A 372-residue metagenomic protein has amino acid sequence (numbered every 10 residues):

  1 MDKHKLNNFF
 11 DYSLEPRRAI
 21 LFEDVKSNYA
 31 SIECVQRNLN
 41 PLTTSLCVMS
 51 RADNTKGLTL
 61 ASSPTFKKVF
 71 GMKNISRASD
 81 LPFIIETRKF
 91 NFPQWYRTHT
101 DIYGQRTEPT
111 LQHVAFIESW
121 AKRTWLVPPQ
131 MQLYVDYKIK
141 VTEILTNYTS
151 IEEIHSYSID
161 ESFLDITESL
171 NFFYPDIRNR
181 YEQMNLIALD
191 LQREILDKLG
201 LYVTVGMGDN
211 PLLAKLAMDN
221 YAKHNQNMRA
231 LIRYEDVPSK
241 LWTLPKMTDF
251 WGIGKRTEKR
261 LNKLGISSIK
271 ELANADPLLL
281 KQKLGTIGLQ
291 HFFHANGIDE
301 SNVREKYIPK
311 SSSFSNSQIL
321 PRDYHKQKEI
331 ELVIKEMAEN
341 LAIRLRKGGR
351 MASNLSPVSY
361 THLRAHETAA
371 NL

Functional and structural regions predicted by a protein language model:
M1-I159, F163, E168-L170, A295: Residues that scaffold, gate, or flank divalent-cation-dependent active/transport sites
F9-F10, F22, K68, D249 (+1 more regions): DNA-contacting surface of Y-family translesion DNA polymerases
I32-C34, L58-S62, E168-L170, L213-Y221 (+2 more regions): Short acidic, glycine/serine/threonine-rich loops at helix termini
I154-Y157, V205, G348-R350: Short beta-strand
L164-A188, Q192: Catalytic palm subdomain of template-directed nucleic-acid polymerases, centered on the conserved carboxylate motif
I187, L191-T243: Long, highly charged, low-complexity intrinsically disordered interaction regions that mediate electrostatic DNA/RNA
H362-L372: Single conserved hydrophobic/aromatic residue that forms the stacking wall/gate of nucleotide- or nucleobase-binding
